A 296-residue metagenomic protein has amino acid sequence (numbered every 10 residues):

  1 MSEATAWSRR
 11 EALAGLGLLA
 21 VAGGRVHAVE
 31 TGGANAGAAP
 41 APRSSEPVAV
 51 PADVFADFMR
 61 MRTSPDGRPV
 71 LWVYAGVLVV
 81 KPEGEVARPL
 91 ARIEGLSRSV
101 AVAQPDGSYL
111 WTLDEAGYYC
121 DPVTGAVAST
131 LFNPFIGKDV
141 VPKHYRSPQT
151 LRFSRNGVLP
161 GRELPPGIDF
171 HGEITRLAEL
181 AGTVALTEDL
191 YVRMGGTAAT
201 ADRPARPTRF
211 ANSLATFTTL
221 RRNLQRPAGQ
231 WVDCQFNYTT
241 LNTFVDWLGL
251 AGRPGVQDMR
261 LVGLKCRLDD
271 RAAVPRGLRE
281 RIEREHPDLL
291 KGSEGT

Functional and structural regions predicted by a protein language model:
M1-T31: N-terminal export signals
V26-T63: C-terminal segment of N-terminal export signals and the immediately downstream linker at the start of the mature
A49-D53, V80-E83, A91-S97, P287-T296: Targeting-peptide/extracellular-domain and disordered-appendage signature
D66-G76: A short, Trp-centered hydrophobic/proline-enriched beta-strand micro-motif
W72, W111-L113, C234: Hydrophobic beta-strand residues in large extracellular and virion-surface proteins
G84-R222: Predominantly extracellular/secreted and cell-surface proteins with exposed, flexible low-complexity segments
T187, R193-M194, D202-N212, P227-L250: Domain-length functional cores that host ligand/cofactor binding and catalytic or interaction surfaces in mature
Q235-T296: Edge beta-strand at a domain terminus
